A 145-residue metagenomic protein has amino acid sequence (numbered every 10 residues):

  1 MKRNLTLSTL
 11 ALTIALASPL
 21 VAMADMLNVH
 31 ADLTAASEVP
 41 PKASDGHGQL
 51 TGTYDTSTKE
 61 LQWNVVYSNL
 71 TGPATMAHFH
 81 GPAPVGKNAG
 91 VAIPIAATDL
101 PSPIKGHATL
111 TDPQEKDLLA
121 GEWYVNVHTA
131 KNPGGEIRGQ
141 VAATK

Functional and structural regions predicted by a protein language model:
K2-L5, I14, P19-A77, G81-K145: Metal-centered catalytic cores of metalloenzymes
T9-L10: Ser/Thr/Pro-rich, acidic low-complexity intrinsically disordered regulatory segments
